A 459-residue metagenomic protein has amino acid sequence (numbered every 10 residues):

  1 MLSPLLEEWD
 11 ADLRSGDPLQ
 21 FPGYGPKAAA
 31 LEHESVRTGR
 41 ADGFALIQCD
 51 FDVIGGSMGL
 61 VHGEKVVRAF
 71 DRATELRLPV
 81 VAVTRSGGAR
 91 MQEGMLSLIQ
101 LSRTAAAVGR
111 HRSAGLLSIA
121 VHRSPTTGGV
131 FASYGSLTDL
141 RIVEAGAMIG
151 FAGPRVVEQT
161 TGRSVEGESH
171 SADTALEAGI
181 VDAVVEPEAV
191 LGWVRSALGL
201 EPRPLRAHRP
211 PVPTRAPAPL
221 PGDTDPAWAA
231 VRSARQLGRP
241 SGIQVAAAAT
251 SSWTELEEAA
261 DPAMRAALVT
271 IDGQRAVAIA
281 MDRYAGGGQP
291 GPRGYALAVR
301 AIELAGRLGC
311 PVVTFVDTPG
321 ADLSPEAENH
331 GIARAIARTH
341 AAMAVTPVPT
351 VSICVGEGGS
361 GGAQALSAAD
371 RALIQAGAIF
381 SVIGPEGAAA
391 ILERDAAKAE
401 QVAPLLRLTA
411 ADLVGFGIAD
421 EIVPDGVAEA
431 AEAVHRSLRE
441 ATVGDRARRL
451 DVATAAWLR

Functional and structural regions predicted by a protein language model:
M1-G43, D50, L191-R275, A280-D282 (+2 more regions): Intrinsically disordered, low-complexity segments enriched in small/flexible residues
L5, H62-K65, A69, Q100 (+12 more regions): General structural feature for long, well-ordered alpha-helical segments within catalytic domains of soluble enzymes
E32-E34, S57-R68, S251, E255-M264 (+1 more regions): Glycine-rich anion/phosphate-binding loops
R40, A45-I47, A120, I142 (+7 more regions): Structured core elements
A41-D50, K65-R90, L268-R283, A296-L323: A structural preference for short, pocket-lining loop segments at secondary-structure junctions
I54-V61, E93-L96, G286-R293, P325-A333: Flexible beta-alpha connector loops of hexameric P-loop NTPases
S86-A207, T318-V443: Conserved catalytic cores of soluble enzyme domains, especially glycine-rich substrate-binding beta-alpha loops
S113, R283-V312, H330, A342-V348: A structural preference for long, well-packed, hydrophobic secondary-structure segments
